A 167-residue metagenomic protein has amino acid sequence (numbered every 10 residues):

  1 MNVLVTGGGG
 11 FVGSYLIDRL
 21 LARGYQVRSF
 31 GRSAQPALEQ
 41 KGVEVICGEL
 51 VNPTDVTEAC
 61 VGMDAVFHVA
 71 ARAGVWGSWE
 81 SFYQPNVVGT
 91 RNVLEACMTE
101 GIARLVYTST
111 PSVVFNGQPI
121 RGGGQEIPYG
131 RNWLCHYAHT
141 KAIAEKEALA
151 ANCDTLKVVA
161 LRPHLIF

Functional and structural regions predicted by a protein language model:
M1-R23: N-terminal Rossmann NAD(P)H-binding glycine-rich loop of SDR-like oxidoreductase domains
T6, F30, V66-A70, L105-P111 (+1 more regions): SDR active-site strand-loop-helix element
F30-A34, E49-L50: N-terminal Rossmann-fold cofactor-binding loop
A34-G42: Short loop/helix-cap segments at secondary-structure boundaries that form the rim of catalytic
V43, C47-V88, A96, N116: NAD(P)H-binding glycine-rich loop region in Rossmannoid oxidoreductase-like domains and their noncatalytic homologs
V51, V113-V114, I166-F167: Conserved sequence/active-site signature of Rossmann-fold short-chain dehydrogenase/reductase
V88, N92-Y137, V159: Conserved Rossmann-fold NAD(P)-dependent oxidoreductase catalytic core, especially the SDR/UDP-sugar
W133-R162: Active-site Tyr-X1-5-Lys
